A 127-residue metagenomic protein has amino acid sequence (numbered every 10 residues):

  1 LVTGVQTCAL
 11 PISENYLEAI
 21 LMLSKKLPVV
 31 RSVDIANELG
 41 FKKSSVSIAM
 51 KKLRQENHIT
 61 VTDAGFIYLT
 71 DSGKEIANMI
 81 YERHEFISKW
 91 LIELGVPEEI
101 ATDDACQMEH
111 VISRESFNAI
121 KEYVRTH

Functional and structural regions predicted by a protein language model:
L1-C8: Single conserved hydrophobic/aromatic residue that forms the stacking wall/gate of nucleotide- or nucleobase-binding
A9-F41: N-terminal helix-turn-helix DNA-binding core of bacterial DNA-binding proteins
S13-L17, G73, H84: Short, leucine-enriched amphipathic alpha-helices that occur as contiguous helical runs
S32-D63: Canonical helix-turn-helix DNA-binding module
E38, I76, E93: Residues within the alpha-helical elements of helix-turn-helix
K42, G95-E99: Helix N-cap / loop-to-helix initiation motif
G65-R83: Basic, amphipathic "hinge/linker" alpha-helix immediately C-terminal to the N-terminal HTH DNA-binding motif
D103-H127: C-terminal regulatory/oligomerization modules of transcriptional regulators
